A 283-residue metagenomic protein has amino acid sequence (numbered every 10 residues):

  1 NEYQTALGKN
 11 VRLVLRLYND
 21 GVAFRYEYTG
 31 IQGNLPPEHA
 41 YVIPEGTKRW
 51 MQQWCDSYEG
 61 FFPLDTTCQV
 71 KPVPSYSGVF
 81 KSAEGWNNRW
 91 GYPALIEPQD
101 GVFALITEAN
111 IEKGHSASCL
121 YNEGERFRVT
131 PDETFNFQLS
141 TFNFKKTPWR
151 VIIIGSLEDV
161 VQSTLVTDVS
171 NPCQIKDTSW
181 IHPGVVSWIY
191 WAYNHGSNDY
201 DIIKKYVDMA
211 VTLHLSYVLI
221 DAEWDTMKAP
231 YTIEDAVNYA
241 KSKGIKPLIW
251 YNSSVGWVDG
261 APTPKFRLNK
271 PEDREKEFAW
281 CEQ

Functional and structural regions predicted by a protein language model:
N1-C173: N-terminal accessory beta-strand-rich subdomains and adjacent acidic, glycine-rich linkers that precede catalytic cores
Q52, E84, N88, T147 (+5 more regions): Short, low-complexity intrinsically disordered segments
Q69-K71, G124-E125, T178-H182, H214-L215 (+1 more regions): Short, surface-exposed, polar/charged, turn-prone segments marking secondary-structure boundaries
F135-F137, T147-V207, V211-T212: Glycine-enriched loop-and-adjacent helix/strand subsegments that border the catalytic/binding cleft of enzyme cores
P183-Q283: Substrate-binding cleft of carbohydrate-active enzyme catalytic domains
